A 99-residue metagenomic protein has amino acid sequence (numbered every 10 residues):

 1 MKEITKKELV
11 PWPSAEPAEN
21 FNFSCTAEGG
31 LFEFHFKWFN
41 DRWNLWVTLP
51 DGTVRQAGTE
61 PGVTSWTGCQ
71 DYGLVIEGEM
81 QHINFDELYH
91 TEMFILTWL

Functional and structural regions predicted by a protein language model:
M1-P17, L99: Short, intrinsically disordered N-terminal pre-domain segments
K2-K6, E28-H35: Charged, amphipathic alpha-helical segments
W12-E28: Surface-exposed ligand/attachment interfaces on beta-rich extracellular proteins
F21, W43, E92-F94: Short beta-strand/loop motifs in extracellular/secreted proteins, especially within beta-sandwich accessory domains
F21-F23, F32-F34, L45: Hydrophobic residues positioned within well-ordered beta-strands of beta-sheet architectures
K37-M80: Acidic, aromatic-enriched beta-alpha/helix-loop junctions
G73-L99: C-terminal low-complexity, charged extensions that often adopt amphipathic alpha-helices
